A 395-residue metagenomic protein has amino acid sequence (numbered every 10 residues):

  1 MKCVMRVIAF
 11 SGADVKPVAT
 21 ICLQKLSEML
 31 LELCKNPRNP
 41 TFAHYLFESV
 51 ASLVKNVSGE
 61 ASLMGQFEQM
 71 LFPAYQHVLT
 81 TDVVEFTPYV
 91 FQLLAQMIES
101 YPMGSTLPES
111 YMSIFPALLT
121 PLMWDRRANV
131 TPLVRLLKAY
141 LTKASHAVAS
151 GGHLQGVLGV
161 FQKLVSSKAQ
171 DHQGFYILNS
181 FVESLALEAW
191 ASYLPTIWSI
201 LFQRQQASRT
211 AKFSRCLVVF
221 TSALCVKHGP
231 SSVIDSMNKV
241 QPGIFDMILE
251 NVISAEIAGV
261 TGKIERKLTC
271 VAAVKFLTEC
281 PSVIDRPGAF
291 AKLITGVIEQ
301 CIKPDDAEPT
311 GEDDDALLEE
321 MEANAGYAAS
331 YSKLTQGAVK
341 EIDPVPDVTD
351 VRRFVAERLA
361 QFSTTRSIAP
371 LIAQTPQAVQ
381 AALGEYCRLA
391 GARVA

Functional and structural regions predicted by a protein language model:
M1-A395: Karyopherin-beta/Importin-beta family HEAT-repeat alpha-solenoid scaffold
